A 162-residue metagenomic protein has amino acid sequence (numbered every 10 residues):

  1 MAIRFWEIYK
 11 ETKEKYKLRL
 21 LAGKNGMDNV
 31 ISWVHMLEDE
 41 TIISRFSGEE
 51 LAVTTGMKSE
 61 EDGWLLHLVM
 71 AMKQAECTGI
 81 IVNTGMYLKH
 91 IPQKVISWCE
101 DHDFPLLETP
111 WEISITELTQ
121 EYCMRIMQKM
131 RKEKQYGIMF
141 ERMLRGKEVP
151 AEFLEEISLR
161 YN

Functional and structural regions predicted by a protein language model:
M1-N162: Alpha-helical/coil-rich non-catalytic "connector" segments in signaling and regulatory proteins
